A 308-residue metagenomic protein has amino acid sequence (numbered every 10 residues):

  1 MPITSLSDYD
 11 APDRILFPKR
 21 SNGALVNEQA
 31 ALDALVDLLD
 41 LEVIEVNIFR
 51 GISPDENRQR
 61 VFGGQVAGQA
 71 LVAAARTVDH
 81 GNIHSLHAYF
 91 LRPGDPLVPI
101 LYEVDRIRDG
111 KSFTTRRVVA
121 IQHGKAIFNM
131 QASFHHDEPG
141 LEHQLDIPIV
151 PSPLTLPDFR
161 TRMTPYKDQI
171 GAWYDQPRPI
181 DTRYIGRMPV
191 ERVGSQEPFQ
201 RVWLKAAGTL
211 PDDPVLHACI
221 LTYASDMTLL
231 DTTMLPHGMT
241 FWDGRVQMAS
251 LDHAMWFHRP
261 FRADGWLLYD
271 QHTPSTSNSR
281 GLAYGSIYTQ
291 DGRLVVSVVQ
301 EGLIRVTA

Functional and structural regions predicted by a protein language model:
P2-A308: Terminal targeting signals and extreme-terminal segments of soluble enzymes
